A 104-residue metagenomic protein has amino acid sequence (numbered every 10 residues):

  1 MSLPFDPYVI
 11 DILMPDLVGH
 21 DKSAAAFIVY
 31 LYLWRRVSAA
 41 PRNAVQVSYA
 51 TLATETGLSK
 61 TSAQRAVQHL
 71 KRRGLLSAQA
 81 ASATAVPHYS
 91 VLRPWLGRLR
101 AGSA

Functional and structural regions predicted by a protein language model:
M1-E55, T84: Short recognition helix of helix-turn-helix/winged-helix DNA-binding domains
K60-A104: Winged-helix/helix-turn-helix nucleic-acid-interaction surface
